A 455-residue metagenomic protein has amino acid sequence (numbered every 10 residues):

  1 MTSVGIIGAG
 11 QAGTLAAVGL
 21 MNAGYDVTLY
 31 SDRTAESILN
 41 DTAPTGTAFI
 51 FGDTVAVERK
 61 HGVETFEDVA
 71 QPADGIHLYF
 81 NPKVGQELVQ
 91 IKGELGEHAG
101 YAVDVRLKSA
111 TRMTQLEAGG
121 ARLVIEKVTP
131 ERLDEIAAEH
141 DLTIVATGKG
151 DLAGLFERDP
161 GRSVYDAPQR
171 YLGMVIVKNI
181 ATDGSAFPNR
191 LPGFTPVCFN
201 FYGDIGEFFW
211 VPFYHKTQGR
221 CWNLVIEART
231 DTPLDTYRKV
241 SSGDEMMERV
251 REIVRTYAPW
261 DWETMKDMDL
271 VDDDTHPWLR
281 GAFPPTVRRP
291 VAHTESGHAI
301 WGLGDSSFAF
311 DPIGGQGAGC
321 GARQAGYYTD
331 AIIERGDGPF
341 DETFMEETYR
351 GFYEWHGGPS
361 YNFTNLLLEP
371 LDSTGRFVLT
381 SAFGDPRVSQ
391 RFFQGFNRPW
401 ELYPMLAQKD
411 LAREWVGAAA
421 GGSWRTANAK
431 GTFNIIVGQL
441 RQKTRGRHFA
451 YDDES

Functional and structural regions predicted by a protein language model:
M1-A12: Beta1/beta-strand and adjacent pyrophosphate-binding region of the FAD-binding site in flavoprotein oxidoreductases
I7-A9, M21-T42: Glycine-rich FAD pyrophosphate-binding loop
A35-P82: N-terminal FAD cofactor-binding segment of flavoenzymes
F49, L95-T111, L152-A153, M174: Short beta-strand to alpha-helix junction loop
E157-C198: Central beta-strand plus flanking loop segment that forms part of the substrate or channel wall within the catalytic
F199-W278: Conserved FAD/dinucleotide-binding core of flavoprotein oxidoreductases
R280-Y361: Conserved mid-domain beta->alpha element of the FAD-binding
D330-S455: C-terminal helical "tail/cap" subdomain of flavin- and related membrane-associated enzymes
